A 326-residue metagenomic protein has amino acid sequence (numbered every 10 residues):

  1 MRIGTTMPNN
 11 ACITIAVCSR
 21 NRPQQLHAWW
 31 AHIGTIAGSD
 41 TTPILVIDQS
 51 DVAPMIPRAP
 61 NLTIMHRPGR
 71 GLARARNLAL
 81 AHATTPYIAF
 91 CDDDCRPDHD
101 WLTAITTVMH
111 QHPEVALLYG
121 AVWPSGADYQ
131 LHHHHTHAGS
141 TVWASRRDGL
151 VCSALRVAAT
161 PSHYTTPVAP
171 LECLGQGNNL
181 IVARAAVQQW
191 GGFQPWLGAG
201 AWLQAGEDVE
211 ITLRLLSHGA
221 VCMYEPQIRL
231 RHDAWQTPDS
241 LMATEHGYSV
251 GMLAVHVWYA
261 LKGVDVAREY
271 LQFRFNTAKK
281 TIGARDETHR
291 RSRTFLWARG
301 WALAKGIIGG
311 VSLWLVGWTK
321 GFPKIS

Functional and structural regions predicted by a protein language model:
V17, N21-A37: Short, well-formed alpha-helical segments that are part of the catalytic scaffolds of diverse glycosyltransferases
W30-H66: Acidic donor-binding segment of Leloir-type glycosyltransferases
R67-A83: Glycine-rich, basic loop-to-helix element that forms the pyrophosphate-binding segment of sugar-nucleotide handling
I88: Short aromatic/hydrophobic "clamp" motif used to bind/position activated sugar donors
D100-R147: Conserved donor NDP-sugar-binding/catalytic core segment of glycosyltransferases
A138-E172: Short, flexible, basic/aromatic active-site loop/helix in glycosyltransferases
G175-N178, A199-E210: Acidic donor-binding loop at a coil-to-helix junction in glycosyltransferase catalytic cores that engages
A243-V250, L261-S326: Non-catalytic, C-terminal membrane-associated alpha-helical segments of glycosyltransferases
